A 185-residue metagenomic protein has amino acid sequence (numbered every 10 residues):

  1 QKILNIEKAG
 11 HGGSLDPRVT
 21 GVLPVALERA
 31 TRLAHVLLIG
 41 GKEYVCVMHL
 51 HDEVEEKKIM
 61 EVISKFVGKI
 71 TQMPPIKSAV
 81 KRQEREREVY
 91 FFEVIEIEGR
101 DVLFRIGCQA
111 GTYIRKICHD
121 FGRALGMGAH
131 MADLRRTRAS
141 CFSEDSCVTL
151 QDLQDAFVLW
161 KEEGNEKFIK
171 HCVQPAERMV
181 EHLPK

Functional and structural regions predicted by a protein language model:
Q1-L15, V62, K77-E84, Y90-E93 (+3 more regions): Accessory RNA 3′-end/elbow-binding domains used by RNA modification enzymes
K8-L37: Glycine/acidic-rich beta-strand-loop module
L23-A26, S78, I95-E96, I114: Active-site-adjacent structural elements in enzyme catalytic cores
V25, C46, I117: Residue-level signal for inorganic ion chemistry
A30, H35-K69, K77: Acidic, low-complexity central loop/insert segments
K58-M60, P74, R115-D120: A short secondary-structure junction signal
I97-Q109: Histidine-centered acyl-transfer/condensation active-site motif and its immediate structural neighborhood
C108-K116: Ser/Thr-glycine-rich phosphate-binding loops at phosphate-binding pockets of nucleotides, nucleotide cofactors
